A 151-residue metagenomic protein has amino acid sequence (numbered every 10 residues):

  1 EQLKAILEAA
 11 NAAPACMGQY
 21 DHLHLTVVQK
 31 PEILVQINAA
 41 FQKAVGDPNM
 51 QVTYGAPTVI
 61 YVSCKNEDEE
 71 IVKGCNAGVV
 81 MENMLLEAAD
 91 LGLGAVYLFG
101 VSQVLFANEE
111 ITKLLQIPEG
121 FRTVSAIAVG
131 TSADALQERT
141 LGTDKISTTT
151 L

Functional and structural regions predicted by a protein language model:
E1-T58, L151: N-terminal amphipathic, basic helical "cap/leader" segment at the start of enzyme domains
A10, I60, N66-T112: Small-aliphatic-rich amphipathic alpha-helix that forms the alpha element of a beta-alpha
K30-V35, N66-D68, E109, A133: Short, charged/polar surface micro-motifs in flexible loops or helix N-caps
Q42-A44, N76-G78, K113-L114, T143-K145: Short, solvent-exposed amphipathic alpha-helical segments in soluble enzyme and RNA/protein-processing domains
T58, L91, F121-S125: Generic beta-strand structural signal
I111-R122: Short, electropositive alpha-helical surface patch
R122-L151: C-terminal helix-cap and adjacent tail motif
